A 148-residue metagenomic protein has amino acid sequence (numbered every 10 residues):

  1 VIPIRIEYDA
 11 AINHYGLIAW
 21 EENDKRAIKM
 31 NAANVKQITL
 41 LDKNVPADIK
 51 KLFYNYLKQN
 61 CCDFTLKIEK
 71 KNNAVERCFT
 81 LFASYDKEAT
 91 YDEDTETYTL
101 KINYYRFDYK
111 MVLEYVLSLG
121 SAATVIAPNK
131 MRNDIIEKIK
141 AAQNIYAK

Functional and structural regions predicted by a protein language model:
V1-T65: Core beta-strand-centered patch of the WYL/Sm-like small regulatory domain
N55-K148: Polybasic (Lys/Arg-rich)
